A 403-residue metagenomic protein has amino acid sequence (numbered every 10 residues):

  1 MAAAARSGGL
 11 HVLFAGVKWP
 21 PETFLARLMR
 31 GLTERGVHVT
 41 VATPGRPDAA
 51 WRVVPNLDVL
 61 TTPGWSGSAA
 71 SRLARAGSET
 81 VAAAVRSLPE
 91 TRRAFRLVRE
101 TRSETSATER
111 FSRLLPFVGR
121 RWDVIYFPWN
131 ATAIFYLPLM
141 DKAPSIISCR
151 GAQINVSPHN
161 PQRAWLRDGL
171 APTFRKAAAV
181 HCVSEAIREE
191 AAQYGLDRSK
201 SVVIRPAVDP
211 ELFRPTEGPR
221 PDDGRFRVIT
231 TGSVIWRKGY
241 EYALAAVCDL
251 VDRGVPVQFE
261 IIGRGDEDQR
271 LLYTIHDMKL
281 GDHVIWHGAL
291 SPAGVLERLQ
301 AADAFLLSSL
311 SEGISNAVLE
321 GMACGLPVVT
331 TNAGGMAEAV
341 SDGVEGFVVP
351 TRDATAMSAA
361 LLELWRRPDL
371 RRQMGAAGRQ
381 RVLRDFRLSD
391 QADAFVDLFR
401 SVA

Functional and structural regions predicted by a protein language model:
T23-R27, F226, T230-D249, D266-L272 (+1 more regions): A conserved mid-protein helix/loop that constitutes part of the nucleotide-sugar donor-binding site
S112-G119, N160-V180: Membrane-proximal helix-turn-helix segments that form the acceptor-binding/catalytic region of lipid-linked
S157-N160, A192, R198, V208-G224: Acidic anion/phosphate-binding donor-loop and adjacent secondary structure in glycosyltransferase catalytic cores
A186, A207: Carbohydrate-associated surface elements
E267, G281-S291, R298: Active-site donor-binding acidic/aromatic loop of nucleotide-activated sugar and phosphosugar transferases involved
L310: Aromatic "clamp/platform" in nucleotide-sugar-dependent glycosyltransferases that forms part of the donor/acceptor
P327-T330, V340: Short hydrophobic beta-strand element within catalytic cores of glycosyltransferases and related nucleotide-activated
D342-G343, F347-A354, E363-P368: Conserved acidic donor-binding segment of nucleotide-sugar-dependent glycosyltransferases
